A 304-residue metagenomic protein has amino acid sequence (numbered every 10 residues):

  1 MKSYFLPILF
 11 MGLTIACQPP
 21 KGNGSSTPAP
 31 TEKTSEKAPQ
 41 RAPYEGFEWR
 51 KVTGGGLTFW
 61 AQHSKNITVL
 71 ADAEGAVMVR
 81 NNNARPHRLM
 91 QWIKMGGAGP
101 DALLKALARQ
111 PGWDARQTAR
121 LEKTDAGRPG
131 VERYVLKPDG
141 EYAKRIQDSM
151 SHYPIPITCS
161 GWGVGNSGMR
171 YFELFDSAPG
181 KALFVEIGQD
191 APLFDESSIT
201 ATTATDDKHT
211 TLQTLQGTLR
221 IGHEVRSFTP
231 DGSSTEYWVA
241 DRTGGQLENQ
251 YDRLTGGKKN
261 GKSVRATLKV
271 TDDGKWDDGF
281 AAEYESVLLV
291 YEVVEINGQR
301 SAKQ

Functional and structural regions predicted by a protein language model:
M1-Y4: Positively charged n-region of N-terminal signal peptides that target proteins for export
L13-A16: C-terminal motif of bacterial Sec signal peptides marking the signal peptidase cleavage site
Q18-R85, G163-M169, F175-T210: N-terminal targeting sequences that direct proteins away from the cytosol to non-cytosolic compartments
A73-F184: Conserved polar/disulfide-associated segments of primarily extracytoplasmic proteins
T211-R226, L268-V270: Structural detector for short beta-strands of small beta-barrel domains
R226-G245: OB-fold (S1/OB) nucleic-acid-binding surfaces
T255-D278: Flexible glycine-rich surface loops and low-complexity tracts that mediate binding to linear polymers
K275-Q304: OB-fold/S1-family single-stranded nucleic acid-binding modules
